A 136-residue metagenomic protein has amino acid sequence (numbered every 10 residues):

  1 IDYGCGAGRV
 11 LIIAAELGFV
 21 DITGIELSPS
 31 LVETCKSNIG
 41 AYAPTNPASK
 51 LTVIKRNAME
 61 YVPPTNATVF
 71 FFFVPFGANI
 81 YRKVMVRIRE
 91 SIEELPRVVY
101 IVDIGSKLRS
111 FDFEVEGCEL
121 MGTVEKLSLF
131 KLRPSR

Functional and structural regions predicted by a protein language model:
Y3: Conserved beta-strand/loop positions that form the S-adenosyl-L-methionine
G8-I12: Glycine-rich SAM-binding Motif I of class I
E16-D21: Conserved S-adenosyl-L-methionine
G24: Short beta-strand "acidic-cap" motif of Rossmann-like dinucleotide-binding folds
S28: Conserved SAM/SAH-binding beta-strand->alpha-helix loop
E33-T65: S-adenosyl-L-methionine
A67-I80: A short SAM/SAH-binding and catalytic strip from SAM-dependent methyltransferases
N79-P134: C-terminal substrate-binding/active-site "lid" region of AdoMet-derived donor-dependent transferases
